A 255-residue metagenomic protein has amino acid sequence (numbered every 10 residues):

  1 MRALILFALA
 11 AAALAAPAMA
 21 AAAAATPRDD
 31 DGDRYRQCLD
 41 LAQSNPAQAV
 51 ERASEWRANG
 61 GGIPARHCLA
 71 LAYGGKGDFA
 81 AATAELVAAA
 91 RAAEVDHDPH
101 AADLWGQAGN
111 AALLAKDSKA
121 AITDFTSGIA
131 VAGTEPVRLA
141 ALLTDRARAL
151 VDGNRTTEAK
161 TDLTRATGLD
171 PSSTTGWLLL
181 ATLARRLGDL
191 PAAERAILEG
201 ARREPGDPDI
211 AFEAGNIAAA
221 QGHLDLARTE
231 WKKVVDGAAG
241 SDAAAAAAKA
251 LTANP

Functional and structural regions predicted by a protein language model:
L14-C68, A72-V87, P255: N-terminal leader/linker segments that initiate helical-solenoid repeat arrays
D31, I63-P64, H97, A102 (+4 more regions): Helix-start (N-cap) detector for alpha-helical repeat units in TPR-like alpha-solenoids, especially tetratricopeptide
C38-L39, L71, N110, R148 (+4 more regions): Residue-level recognition of tetratricopeptide repeat
Q43, G75-K76, L114, R148 (+5 more regions): Register position in tetratricopeptide repeats
E55-W56, A88-A89, G128, R165-A166 (+2 more regions): Canonical positions in the second alpha-helix
A58-N59, A92-H97, V131-E135, L169 (+2 more regions): Structural marker of alpha-solenoid helical repeat scaffolds
C68, Q107, A141, D145 (+3 more regions): Canonical tetratricopeptide repeat
